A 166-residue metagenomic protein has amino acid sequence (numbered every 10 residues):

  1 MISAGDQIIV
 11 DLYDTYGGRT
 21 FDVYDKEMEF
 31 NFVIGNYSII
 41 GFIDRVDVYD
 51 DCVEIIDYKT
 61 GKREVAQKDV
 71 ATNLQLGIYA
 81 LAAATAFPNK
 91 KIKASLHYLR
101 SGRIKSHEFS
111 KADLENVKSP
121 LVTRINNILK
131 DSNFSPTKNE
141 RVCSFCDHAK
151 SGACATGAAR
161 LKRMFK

Functional and structural regions predicted by a protein language model:
M1-K166: RecB-family 4Fe-4S metal-dependent nuclease core
